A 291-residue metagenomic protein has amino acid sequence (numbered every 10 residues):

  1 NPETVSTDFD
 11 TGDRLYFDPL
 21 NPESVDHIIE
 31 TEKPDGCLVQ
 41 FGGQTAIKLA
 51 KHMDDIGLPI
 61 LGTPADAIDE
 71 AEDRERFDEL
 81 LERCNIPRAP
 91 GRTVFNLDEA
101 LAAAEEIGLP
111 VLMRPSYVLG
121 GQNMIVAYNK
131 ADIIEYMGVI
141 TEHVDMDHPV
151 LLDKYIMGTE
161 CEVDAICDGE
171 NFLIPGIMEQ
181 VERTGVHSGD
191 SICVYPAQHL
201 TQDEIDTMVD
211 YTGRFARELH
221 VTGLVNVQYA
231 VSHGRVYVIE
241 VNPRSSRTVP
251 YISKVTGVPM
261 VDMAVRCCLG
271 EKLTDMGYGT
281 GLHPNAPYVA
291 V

Functional and structural regions predicted by a protein language model:
N1-E32, T45-I47, P59-G62, C84 (+3 more regions): ATP-dependent carboxylate activation and anion-phosphoryl transfer catalytic cores that bind Mg-ATP to form
F17, F41, D69, R92 (+1 more regions): Small/polar loops that bind or transfer phosphate-bearing groups
D35-F41: Periplasmic-binding protein-like
K48-H52: A short acidic, amphipathic alpha-helical/loop segment
D54-I56: Intrinsic disorder at enzyme termini
T63-M124: A conserved helix-loop-beta module that forms one wall/lid of the active-site cleft in ATP-utilizing catalytic domains
